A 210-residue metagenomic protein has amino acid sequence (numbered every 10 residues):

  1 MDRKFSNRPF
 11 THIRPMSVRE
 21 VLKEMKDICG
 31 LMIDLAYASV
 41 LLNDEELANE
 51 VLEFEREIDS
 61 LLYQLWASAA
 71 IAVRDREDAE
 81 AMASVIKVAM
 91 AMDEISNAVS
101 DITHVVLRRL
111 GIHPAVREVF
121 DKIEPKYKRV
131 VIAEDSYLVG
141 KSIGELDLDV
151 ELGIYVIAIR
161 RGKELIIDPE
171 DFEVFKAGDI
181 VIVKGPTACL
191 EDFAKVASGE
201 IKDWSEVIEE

Functional and structural regions predicted by a protein language model:
M1-E210: Cytosolic, long alpha-helical scaffolding segments
